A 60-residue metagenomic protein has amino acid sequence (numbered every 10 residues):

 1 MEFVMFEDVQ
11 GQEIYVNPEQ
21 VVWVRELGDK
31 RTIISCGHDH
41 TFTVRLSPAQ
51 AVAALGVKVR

Functional and structural regions predicted by a protein language model:
M1-Y15, E19-R60: Acidic, Ser/Thr- and proline-rich intrinsically disordered linker/docking segments of eukaryotic scaffolds
